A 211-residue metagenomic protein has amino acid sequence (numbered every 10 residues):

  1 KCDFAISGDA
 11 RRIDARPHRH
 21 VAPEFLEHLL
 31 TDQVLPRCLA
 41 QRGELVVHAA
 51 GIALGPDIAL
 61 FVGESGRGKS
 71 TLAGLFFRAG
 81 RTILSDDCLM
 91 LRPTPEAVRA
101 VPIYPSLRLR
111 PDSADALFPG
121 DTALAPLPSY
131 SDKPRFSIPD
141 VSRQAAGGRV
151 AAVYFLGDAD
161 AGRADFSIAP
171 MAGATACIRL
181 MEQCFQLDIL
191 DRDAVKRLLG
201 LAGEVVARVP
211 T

Functional and structural regions predicted by a protein language model:
K1-Q41: Charged, amphipathic alpha-helical linker segments immediately N-terminal to NTP-binding catalytic cores
F4-G8, G43, Q144, V205-V206: Short glycine/proline-enriched loop/turn "hinge" motifs that connect secondary-structure elements and lie
H20, S65-G66: Short beta->alpha junction loops/turns
C38-G51: Pre-Walker A adenine-sensing motif
A50, L54-E64, R78-T211: Glycine-rich, often acidic-flanked micro-motifs that create phosphate/phosphodiester-binding or positioning elements
K69: Conserved lysine of the Walker
L72-A73: Post-Walker A alpha-helix
